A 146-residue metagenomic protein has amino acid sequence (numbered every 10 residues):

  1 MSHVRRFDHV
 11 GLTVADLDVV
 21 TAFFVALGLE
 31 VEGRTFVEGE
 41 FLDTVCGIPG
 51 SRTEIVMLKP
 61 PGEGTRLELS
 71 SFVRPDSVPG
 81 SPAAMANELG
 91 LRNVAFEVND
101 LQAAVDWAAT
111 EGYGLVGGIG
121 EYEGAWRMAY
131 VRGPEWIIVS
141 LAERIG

Functional and structural regions predicted by a protein language model:
M1-T21, L27-G33, G90-F96, A142-G146: N-terminal beta-strand motif that seeds the catalytic metal site of vicinal oxygen chelate
T13-G64, A103-A104, T110, A129-R132: Core segments of cupin and vicinal oxygen chelate
G39, R74, I145-G146: A short acidic/small-residue loop/turn micro-motif
G39-T44, S77-S81, G117-G118, Y122: A cross-kingdom feature marking solvent-exposed beta-strand/loop segments within repeated, beta-rich binding/scaffold
R66-L69: Helix-adjacent hinge/juxtasegments
G124-W126: Short, small/polar residue-rich loop motifs at catalytic or cofactor-binding pockets
